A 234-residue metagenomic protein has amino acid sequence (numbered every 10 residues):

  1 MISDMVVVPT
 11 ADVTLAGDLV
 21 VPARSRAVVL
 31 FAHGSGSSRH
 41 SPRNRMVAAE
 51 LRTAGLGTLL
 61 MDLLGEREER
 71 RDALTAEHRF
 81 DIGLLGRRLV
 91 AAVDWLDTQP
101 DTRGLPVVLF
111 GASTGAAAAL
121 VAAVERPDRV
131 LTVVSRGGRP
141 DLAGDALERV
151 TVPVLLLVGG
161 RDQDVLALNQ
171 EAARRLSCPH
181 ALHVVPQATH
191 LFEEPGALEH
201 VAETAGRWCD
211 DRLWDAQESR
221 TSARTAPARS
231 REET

Functional and structural regions predicted by a protein language model:
M5-T102, L191-G196, H200: Serine-hydrolase catalytic machinery in alpha/beta-hydrolase-like enzymes
D101-S113: Alpha/beta-hydrolase fold nucleophile elbow
S113-A116, G138: Active-site loop->helix "elbow" adjoining a glycine-rich segment at hydrolase catalytic centers
D128-P140: A conserved short beta-strand
V150, L156-V158: Short beta-strand/loop motif that positions the catalytic acidic residue of the alpha/beta-hydrolase fold
Q163-N169: Conserved alpha/beta-hydrolase "acid-adjacent" motif
L176-L191: Catalytic histidine neighborhood in serine/cysteine hydrolases with alpha/beta-hydrolase-type architecture
A188-L191, G196-T234: Catalytic active-site module of serine/aspartate enzymes centered on a nucleophile-bearing elbow/loop
